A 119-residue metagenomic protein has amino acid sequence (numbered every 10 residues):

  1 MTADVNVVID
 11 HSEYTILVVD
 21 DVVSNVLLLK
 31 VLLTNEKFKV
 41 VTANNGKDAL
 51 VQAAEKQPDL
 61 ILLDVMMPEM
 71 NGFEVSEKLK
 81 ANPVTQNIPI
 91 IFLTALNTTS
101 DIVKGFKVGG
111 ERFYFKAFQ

Functional and structural regions predicted by a protein language model:
M1-T15, K30: Non-catalytic signal-transmission and effector/linker regions of two-component phosphorelay proteins
D4, L17, T42-L60: Acidic, metal-coordinating helix/loop segments flanking the phosphotransfer/catalytic sites of two-component signaling
S12-E13, Q57-D59, V84-P89: His-Asp phosphorelay/catalytic-motif detector in bacterial-type signaling
D20, D64, T94: Active-site residues of response regulator receiver
V23-V41, E55: Two-component/phosphorelay signaling modules centered on CheY-like receiver
M67: Receiver (REC) domain active-site loop signature in two-component systems and cognate sites in sensor histidine kinases
